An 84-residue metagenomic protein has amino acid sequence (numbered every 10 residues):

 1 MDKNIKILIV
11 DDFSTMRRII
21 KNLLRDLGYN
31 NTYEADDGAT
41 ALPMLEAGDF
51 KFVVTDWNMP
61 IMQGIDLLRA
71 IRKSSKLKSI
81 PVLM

Functional and structural regions predicted by a protein language model:
N4, D49-K51, K76-P81: His-Asp phosphorelay/catalytic-motif detector in bacterial-type signaling
D11: Conserved acidic carboxylate
S14-Y33: Two-component/phosphorelay signaling modules centered on CheY-like receiver
E34-F52: Acidic, metal-coordinating helix/loop segments flanking the phosphotransfer/catalytic sites of two-component signaling
D37-T40, Q63-R69: Acidic catalytic/metal-coordinating carboxylates
D56: Active-site residues of response regulator receiver
M59: Receiver (REC) domain active-site loop signature in two-component systems and cognate sites in sensor histidine kinases
R69, S79-M84: A short, hydrophobic beta-strand element within the central beta-sheet of small alpha/beta folds
